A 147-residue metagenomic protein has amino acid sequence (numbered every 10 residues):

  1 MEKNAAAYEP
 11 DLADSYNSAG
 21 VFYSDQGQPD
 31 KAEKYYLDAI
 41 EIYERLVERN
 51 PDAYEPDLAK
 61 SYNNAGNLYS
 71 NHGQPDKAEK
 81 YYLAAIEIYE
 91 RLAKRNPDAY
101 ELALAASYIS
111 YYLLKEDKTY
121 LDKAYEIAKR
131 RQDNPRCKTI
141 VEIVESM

Functional and structural regions predicted by a protein language model:
M1-T139: A detector of tandem-repeat and repeat-rich interaction/domain scaffolds
Y120, E145-M147: Low-complexity, repetitive regions of proteins mediating host interaction that are extracellular, surface-exposed
I140-V144: Eukaryote-biased recognition of C-terminal alpha-helical segments
